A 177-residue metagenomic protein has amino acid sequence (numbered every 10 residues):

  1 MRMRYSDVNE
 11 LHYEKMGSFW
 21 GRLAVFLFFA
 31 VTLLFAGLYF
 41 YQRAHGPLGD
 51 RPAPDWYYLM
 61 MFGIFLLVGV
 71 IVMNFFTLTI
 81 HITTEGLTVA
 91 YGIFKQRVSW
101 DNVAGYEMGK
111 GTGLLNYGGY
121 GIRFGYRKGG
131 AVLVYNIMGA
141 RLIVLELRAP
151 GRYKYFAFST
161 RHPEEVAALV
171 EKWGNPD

Functional and structural regions predicted by a protein language model:
M1-P54, V134, R152, A157-R161 (+2 more regions): N-terminal membrane-targeting/pre-transmembrane regions
R2-Y5, N9-F19, A90-A157: Non-transmembrane, membrane-adjacent beta-strand/coil modules in membrane-associated proteins and peripheral
D50-V68: Loop-to-helix transition at the N-terminal end of transmembrane alpha-helices
G63-E107: Conserved beta-hairpin
S99, V166-V170: Hydrophobic side chains in well-ordered alpha-helices
A104, E164-A167: Generic structural signal for individual residues within well-ordered alpha-helical segments across diverse proteins
Y106, L169-P176: Conserved short hydrophobic interaction patches
R148-P150, H162, E171-K172: Soluble extracytoplasmic domains of inner/organellar membrane proteins
